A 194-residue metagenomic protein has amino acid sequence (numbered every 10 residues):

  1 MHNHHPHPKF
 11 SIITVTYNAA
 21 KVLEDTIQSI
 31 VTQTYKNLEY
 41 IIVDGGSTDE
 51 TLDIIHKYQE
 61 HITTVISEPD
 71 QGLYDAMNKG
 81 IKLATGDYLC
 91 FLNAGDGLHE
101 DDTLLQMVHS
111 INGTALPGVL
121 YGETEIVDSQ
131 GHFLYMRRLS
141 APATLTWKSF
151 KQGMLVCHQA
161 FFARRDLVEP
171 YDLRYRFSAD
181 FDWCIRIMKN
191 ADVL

Functional and structural regions predicted by a protein language model:
M1-L194: Nucleotide-sugar donor-binding/catalytic module of glycosyltransferases that assemble extracellular/cell-envelope
